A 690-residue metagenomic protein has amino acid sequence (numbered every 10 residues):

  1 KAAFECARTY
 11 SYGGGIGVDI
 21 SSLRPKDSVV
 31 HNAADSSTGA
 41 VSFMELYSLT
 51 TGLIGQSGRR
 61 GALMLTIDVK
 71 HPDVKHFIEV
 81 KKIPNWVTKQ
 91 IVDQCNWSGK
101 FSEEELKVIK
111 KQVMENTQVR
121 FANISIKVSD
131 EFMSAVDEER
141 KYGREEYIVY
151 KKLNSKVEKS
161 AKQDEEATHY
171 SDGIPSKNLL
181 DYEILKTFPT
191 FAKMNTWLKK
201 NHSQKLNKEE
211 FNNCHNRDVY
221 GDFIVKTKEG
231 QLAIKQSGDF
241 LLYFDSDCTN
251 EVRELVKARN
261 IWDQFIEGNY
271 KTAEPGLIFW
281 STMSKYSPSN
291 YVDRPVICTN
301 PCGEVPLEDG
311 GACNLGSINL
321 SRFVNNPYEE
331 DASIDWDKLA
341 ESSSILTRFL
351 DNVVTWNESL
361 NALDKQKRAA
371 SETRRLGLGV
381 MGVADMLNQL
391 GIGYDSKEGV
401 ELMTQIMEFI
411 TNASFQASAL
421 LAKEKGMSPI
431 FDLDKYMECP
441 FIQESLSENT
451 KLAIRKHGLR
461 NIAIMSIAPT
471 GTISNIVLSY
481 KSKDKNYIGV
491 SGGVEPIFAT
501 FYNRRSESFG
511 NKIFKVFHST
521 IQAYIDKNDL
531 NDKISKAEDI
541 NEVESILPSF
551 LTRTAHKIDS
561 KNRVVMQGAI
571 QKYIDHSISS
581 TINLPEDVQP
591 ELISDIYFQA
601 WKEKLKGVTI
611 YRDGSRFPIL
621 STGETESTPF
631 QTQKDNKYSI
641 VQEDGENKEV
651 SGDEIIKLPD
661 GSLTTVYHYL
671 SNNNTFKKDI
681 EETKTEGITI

Functional and structural regions predicted by a protein language model:
K1, D27-E45, M64-V69, N116-N123 (+12 more regions): Alpha-helix capping and helix-loop boundary segments enriched in small/acidic/polar residues
K1-W336, S359-K367, S414, S418-K423 (+2 more regions): Active-site cavity-forming subdomains of large catalytic enzyme subunits
Y12-R24, R60-L65, D73, L390-S396 (+2 more regions): Glycine-rich phosphate/pyrophosphate-binding loops and their adjacent beta-strand/loop elements at enzyme active sites
I20-K26, T66-V74, K152-K156, F279-Y291 (+7 more regions): A glycine-rich phosphate-binding loop feature that marks nucleotide/adenosyl-phosphate handling sites
Q56, E79-V87, S134, E138-K141 (+19 more regions): Short, well-ordered loop/turn and helix-capping segments at boundaries between secondary-structure elements and domains
I297, G303-P306, L350, V354-E358 (+3 more regions): Catalytic alpha/beta core of large soluble enzyme barrels
S342-K367, G393-T470, I546, I578-S579 (+1 more regions): Internal maturation/activation junctions in enzymes
T347-E358, A369-G391, V565: Core structural elements
